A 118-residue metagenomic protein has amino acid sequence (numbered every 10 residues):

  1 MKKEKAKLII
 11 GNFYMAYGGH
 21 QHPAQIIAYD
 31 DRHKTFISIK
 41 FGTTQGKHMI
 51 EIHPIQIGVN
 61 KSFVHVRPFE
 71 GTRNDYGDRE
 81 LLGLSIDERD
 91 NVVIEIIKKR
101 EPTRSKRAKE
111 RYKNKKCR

Functional and structural regions predicted by a protein language model:
E4-G18: Short coil-to-beta transition motif at edge beta-strands of beta-rich domains
K5-I9, A28, R104: Alpha-helical protein-protein interaction elements
G11-M15, I27, N74, E110: Intrinsically disordered, low-complexity segments enriched in small/polar residues
N12-Y14, F36-I37, I50, K61-V66 (+1 more regions): A broad, low-specificity signal marking well-ordered, structured residues that form hydrophobic/aromatic
A16-Q56: Compact nucleic-acid interaction/catalytic patches
P54-R118: C-terminal terminal-subdomain/extension
